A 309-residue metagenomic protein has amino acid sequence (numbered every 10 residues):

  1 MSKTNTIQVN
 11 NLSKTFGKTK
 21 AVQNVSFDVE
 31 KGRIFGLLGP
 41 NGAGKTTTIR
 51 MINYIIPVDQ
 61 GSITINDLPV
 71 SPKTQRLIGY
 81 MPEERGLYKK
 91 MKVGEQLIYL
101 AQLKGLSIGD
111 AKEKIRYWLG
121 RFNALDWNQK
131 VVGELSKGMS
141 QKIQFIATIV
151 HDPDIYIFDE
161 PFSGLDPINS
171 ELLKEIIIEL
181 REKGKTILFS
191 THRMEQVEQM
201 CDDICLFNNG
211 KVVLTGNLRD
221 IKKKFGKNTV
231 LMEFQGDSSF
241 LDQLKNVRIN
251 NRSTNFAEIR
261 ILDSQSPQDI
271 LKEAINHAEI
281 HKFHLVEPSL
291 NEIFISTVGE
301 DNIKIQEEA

Functional and structural regions predicted by a protein language model:
M1-S13, E300-A309: ABC-family P-loop ATPase nucleotide-binding domain
T4-I7, K14-N208, L214: ABC transporter nucleotide-binding domains
T74, F225, V298: Short, flexible helix/strand-to-coil boundary loops that buttress conserved ligand/catalytic motifs in alpha/beta
I98, E195, R219, K272 (+1 more regions): Active-site phosphate/pyrophosphate- and oxyanion-stabilizing loops and adjacent acidic/basic residues in soluble
K174-L262: ABC transporter nucleotide-binding domain
L262-A309: C-terminal coupling/interaction segments
